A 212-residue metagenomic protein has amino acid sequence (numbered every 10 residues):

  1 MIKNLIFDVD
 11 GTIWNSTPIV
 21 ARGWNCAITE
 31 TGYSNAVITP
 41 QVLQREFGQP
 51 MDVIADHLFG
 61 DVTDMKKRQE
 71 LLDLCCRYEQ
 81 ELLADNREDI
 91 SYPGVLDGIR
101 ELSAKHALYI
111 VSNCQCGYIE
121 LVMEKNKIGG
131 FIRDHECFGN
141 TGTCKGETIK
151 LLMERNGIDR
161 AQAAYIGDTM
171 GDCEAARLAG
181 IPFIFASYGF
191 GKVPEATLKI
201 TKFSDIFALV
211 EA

Functional and structural regions predicted by a protein language model:
M1-K3, C116, E120-A212: Asp-based, Mg2+/Mn2+-dependent phosphohydrolase catalytic module
I2-P93, A104: N-terminal helical cap/lid subdomain that shapes the substrate entry/recognition surface in HAD-like hydrolases
N15, I110-S112, F185: Hydrophobic residues in well-ordered beta-strands that form the structural core
I19, I90-G94, C114-Q115, N140 (+1 more regions): Short beta->alpha linker loops
T29, D97-R100, A104, E154 (+1 more regions): Surface-exposed alpha-helical segments enriched in charged/polar residues
V95-N126, F138: Substrate-recognition element of Asp-dependent hydrolases with the DxDx(T/V) motif
